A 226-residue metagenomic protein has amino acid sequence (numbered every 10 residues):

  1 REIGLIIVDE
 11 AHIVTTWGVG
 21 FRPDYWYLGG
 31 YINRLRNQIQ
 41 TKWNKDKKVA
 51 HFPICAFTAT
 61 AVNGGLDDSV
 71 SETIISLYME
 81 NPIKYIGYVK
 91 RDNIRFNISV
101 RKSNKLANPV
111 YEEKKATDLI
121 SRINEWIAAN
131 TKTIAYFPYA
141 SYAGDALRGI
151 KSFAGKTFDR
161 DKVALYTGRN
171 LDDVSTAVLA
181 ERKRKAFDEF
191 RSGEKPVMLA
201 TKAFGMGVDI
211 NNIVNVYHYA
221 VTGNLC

Functional and structural regions predicted by a protein language model:
E2-L5, E10-I86: Post-DEXD/H (motif II) to motif III coupling segment of the RecA-like Helicase ATP-binding lobe
E10-A11, A56-G65, F137-A140, A200-F204 (+2 more regions): A short beta-strand-to-loop transition that corresponds to the Sensor-1 phosphate-sensing loop of AAA+ P-loop ATPases
T15, W26, G30-Q38, K90 (+4 more regions): Catalytic phosphate/metal-binding cores of nucleic-acid and nucleotide-processing enzymes, i.e., regions that mediate
N63-G65, I123-F153, A164-T167: Conserved strand-helix element at the start of the C-terminal RecA-like helicase core
Y88-V89, F137-Y142, V163-R184, T201-G205: Conserved helicase motor
R91, R95-E113: Inter-lobe coupling/hinge segments of SF2-like helicase ATPases
G168-N170, E189-C226: Conserved RecA-like helicase motor core of SF1/SF2 enzymes
